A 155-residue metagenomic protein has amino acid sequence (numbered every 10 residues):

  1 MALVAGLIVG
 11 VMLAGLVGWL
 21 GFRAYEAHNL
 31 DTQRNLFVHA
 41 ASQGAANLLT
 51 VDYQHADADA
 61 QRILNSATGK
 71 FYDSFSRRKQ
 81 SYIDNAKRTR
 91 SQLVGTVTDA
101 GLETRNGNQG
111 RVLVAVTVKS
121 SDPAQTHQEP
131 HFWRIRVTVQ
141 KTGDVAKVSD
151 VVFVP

Functional and structural regions predicted by a protein language model:
M1-E26: Amphipathic, hydrophobic N-terminal targeting peptides for secretion and organelle import
G21-F37: Ser/Thr/Pro/Gly-rich low-complexity linker/stalk segments immediately outside membranes or between
T32-Q92: Core segments of small alpha/beta cavity-forming domains
N47, S120-Q125: A short, acidic/glycine-rich surface segment
K79, V114-V118, V152-F153: A mature extracytoplasmic/lumenal domain signature
R88-D122: Surface-exposed, charged secondary-structure patches
R111, F132-P155: Short beta-strand edge/turn micro-motifs at domain boundaries
P123-E129, S149: Solvent-exposed, non-transmembrane alpha-helical starts
